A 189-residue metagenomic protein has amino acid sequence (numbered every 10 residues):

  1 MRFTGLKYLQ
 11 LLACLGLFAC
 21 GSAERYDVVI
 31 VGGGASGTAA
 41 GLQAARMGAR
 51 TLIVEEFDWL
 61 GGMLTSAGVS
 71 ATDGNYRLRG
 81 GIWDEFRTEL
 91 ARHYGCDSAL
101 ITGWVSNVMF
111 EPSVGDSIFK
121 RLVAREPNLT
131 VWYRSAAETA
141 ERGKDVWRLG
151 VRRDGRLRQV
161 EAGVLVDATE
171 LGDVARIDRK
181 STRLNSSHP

Functional and structural regions predicted by a protein language model:
A13-R25: Bacterial Sec-dependent signal peptides at the C-terminal "C-region" and cleavage site
E24-G34: Beta1/beta-strand and adjacent pyrophosphate-binding region of the FAD-binding site in flavoprotein oxidoreductases
Y26, G155-V164: Core beta-strand elements of the Rossmann-like FAD/NAD(P) dinucleotide-binding domain in flavoenzyme oxidoreductases
G37: N-terminal Rossmann-fold NAD(P) dinucleotide-binding loop
Q43, A49-R50, E55-T139, G143 (+1 more regions): Conserved N-terminal/central alpha/beta ligand/cofactor-binding core
E141-Q159: Conserved beta-strand-loop-beta-strand element in the redox core of flavoprotein oxidoreductases
D167-R179: Flavin (primarily FAD) binding-site architecture
K180, L184-P189: Single conserved hydrophobic/aromatic residue that forms the stacking wall/gate of nucleotide- or nucleobase-binding
